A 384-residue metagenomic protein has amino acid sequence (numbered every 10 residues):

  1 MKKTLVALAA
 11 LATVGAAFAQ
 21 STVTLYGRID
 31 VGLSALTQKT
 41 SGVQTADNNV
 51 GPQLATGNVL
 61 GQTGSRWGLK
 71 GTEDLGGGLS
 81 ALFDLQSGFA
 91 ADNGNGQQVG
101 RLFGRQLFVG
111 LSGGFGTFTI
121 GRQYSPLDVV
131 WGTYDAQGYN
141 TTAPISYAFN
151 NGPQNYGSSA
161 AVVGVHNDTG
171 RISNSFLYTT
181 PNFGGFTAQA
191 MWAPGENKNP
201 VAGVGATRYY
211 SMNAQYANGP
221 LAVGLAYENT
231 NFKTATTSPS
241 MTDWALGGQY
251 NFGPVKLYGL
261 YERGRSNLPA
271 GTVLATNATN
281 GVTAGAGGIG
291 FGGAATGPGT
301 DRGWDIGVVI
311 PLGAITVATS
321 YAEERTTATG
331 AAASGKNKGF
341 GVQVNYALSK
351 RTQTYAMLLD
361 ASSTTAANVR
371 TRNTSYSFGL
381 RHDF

Functional and structural regions predicted by a protein language model:
M1-Q20: Gram-negative bacterial Sec-dependent N-terminal signal peptides
S21-L33, P52-G195, A206, Q215-A222: Outer membrane beta-barrel
V31-T37, S87-A91, Y124-P126, W192-E196 (+8 more regions): Transmembrane beta-strands of outer-membrane beta-barrel pores
N58-G64, G100-G104, N167-R171, G203-Y209 (+4 more regions): Transmembrane beta-barrel outer-membrane domains
G68-K70, F108-G110, L177-T179, N213-Q215 (+4 more regions): Outer-membrane beta-barrel architecture
L79-A81, F115-F118, G185-A188, P220-L225 (+4 more regions): Repeated loop/turn-to-beta-strand initiation elements of outer-membrane beta-barrel proteins
G205, Y210-G341: Detector for outer-membrane/organellar transmembrane beta-barrel domains, recognizing the amphipathic beta-strand
R372-F384: Outer-membrane beta-barrel "beta-signal"
